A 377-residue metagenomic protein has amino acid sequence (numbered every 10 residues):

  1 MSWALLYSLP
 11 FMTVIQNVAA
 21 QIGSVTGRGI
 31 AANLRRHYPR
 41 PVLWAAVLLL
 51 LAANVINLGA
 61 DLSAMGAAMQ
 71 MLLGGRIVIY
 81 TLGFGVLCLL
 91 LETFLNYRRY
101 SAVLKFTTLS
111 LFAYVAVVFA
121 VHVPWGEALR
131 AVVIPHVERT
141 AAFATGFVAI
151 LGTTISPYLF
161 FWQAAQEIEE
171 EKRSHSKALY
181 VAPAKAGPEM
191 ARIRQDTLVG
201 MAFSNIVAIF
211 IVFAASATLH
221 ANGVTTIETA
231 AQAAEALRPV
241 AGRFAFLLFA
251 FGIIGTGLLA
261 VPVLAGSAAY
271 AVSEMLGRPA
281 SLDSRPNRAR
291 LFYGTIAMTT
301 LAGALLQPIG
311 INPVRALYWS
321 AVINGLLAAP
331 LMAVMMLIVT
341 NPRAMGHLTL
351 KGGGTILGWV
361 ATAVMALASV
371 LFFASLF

Functional and structural regions predicted by a protein language model:
A4-Y38, A46-I56: Juxtamembrane transmembrane-helix boundary signature
F11-V25, A165-R173, A202-Q232: Extracellular/periplasmic helix-exit of transmembrane alpha-helices
A20-Q21, V25-T26, L43-G74, Y80-G85 (+3 more regions): Hydrophobic transmembrane alpha-helices that form the core helical bundles of multi-pass secondary transporters
R40-P41, V78-L82, F244, L258 (+1 more regions): Loop-to-transmembrane helix boundary motifs in multi-pass membrane proteins
V47-L48, L72-F94, L109-F119, R288-A302 (+1 more regions): Transmembrane alpha-helical segments of multi-pass small-molecule transport proteins
D61-M71, F84-T107, Q307-P313, A344: Membrane-water interface regions at transmembrane-helix termini and the short interhelical loops of multi-pass membrane
G83-F84, E92-H122, I323-A328, L350-T355 (+1 more regions): Membrane-interface loop-to-helix entry segments
L109-H136, T140, T153-E169, V334-R343 (+1 more regions): Hydrophobic alpha-helical segments and their helix-loop junctions in multi-pass secondary transporters
